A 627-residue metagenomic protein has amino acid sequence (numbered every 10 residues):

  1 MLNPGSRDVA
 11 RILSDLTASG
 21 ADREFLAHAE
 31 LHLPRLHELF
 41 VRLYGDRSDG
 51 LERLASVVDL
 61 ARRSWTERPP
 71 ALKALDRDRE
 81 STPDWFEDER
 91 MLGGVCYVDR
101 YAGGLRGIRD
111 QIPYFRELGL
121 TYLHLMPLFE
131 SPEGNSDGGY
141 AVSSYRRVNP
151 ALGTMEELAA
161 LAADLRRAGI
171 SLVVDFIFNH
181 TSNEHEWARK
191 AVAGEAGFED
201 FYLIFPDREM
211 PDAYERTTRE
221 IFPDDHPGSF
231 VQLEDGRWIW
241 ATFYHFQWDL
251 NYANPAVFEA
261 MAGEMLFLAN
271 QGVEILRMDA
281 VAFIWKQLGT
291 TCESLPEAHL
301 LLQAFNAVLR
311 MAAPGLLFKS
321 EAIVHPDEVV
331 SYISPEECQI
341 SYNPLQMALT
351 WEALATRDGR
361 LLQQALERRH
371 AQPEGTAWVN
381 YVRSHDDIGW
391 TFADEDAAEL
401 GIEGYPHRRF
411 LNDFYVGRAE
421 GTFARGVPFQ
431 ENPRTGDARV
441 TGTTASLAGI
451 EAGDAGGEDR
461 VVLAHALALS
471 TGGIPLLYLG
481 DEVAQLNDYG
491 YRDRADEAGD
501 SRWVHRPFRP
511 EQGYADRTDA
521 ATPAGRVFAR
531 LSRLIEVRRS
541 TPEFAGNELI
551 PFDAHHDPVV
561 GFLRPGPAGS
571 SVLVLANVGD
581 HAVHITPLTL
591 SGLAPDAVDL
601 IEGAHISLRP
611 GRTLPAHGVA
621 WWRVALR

Functional and structural regions predicted by a protein language model:
M1-E259, N270, V281-L354: Acidic/aromatic-lined carbohydrate-recognition and catalytic surfaces of CAZymes acting on diverse glycans
L2-E24, H28, G45, E133 (+2 more regions): Loop/helix patches that line or flank the sugar-binding groove of alpha-linked glycan CAZymes
L120, V273, G473-I474: A structural motif
L123, L276-M278, L477: Hydrophobic residues within beta-strands of alpha/beta enzymes
V173-V174, R277, K319, L479 (+1 more regions): Generic enzyme active-site microenvironment
A353-R368: Phosphate/diphosphate-binding loops
A582-E602: Beta-strand-rich binding/interaction modules
L608-R627: C-terminal beta-strand-rich structural cap/linker in extracellular carbohydrate-active enzymes
